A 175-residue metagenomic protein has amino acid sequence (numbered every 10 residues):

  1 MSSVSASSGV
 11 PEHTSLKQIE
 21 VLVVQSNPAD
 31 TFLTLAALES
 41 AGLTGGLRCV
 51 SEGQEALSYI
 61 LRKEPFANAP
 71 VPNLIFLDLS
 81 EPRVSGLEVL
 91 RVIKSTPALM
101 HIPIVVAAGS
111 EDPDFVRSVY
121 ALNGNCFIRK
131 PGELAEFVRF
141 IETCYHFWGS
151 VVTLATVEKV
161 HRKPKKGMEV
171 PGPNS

Functional and structural regions predicted by a protein language model:
M1-R48, Q54-E55, L61, P65-V71 (+2 more regions): Non-catalytic signal-transmission and effector/linker regions of two-component phosphorelay proteins
N27-D30, P82, A98, S110-D114: Negatively charged, flexible loop motifs adjacent to catalytic sites in prokaryotic signal transduction proteins
L35-A36, E88, S110-I128, G132 (+1 more regions): Alpha4 helix (beta4-alpha4-beta5 surface) of REC/receiver domains from two-component response regulators
C49, E81-V84: Residue-level signal for the "D+5" position in two-component response regulator receiver
E52, S85-E88: Acidic catalytic/metal-coordinating carboxylates
L74: Short, Asp-centered acidic motifs that coordinate Mg2+ and/or phosphate in catalytic or ligand-binding sites
L77-L79, A108: Active-site residues of response regulator receiver
L87-M100: Short amphipathic alpha-helix used as the core "switch/output" element in two-component signaling
